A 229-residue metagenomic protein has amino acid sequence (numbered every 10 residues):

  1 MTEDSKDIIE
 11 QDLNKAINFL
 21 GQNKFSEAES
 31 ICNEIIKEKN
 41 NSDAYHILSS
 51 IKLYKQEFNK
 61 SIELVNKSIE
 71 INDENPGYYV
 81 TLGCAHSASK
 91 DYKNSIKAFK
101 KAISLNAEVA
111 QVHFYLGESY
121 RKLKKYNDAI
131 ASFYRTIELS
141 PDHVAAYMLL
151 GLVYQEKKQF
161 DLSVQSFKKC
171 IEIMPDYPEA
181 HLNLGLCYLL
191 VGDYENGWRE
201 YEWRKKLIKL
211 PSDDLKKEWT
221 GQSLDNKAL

Functional and structural regions predicted by a protein language model:
M1-L229: Alpha-helical solenoid repeat scaffolds of the TPR/TPR-like class and their adjacent stem/linker regions that mediate
